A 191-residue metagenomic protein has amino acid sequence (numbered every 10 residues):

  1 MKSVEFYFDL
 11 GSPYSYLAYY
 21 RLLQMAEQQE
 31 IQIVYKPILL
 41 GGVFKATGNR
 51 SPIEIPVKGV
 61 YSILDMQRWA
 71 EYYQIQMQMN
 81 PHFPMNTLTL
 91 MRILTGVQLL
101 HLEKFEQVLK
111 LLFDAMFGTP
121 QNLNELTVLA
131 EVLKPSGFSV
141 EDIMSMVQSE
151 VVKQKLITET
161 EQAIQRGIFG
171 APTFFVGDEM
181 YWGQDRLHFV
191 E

Functional and structural regions predicted by a protein language model:
M1-E5, A46-G48, G59-L64, E141-S145: A generic short-segment signal for beta-strand/edge and adjacent turn/coil regions
K2-E5, G11-I31, L99, Q107 (+1 more regions): C-terminal cap of thioredoxin/glutaredoxin-like
L10, Y16-M116: Structural alpha/beta surface segment adjacent to cysteine/selenocysteine redox centers across thiol/disulfide enzymes
